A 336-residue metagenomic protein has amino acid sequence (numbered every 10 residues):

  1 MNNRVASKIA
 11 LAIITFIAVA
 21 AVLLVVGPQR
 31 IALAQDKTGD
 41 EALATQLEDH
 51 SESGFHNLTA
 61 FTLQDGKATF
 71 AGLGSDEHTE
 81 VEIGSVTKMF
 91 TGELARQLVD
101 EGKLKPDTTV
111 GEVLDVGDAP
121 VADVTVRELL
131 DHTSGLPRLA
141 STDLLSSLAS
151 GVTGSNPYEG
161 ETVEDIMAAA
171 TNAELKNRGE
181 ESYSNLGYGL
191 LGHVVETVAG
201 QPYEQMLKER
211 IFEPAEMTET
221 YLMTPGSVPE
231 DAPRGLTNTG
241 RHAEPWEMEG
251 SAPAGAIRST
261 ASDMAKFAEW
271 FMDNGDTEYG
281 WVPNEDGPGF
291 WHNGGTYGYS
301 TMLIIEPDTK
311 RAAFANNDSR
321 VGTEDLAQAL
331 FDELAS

Functional and structural regions predicted by a protein language model:
M1-A71, H78, E82, E196-T197 (+1 more regions): Catalytic loop of the DD-peptidase/beta-lactamase superfamily, centered on the K-T-G motif and neighboring
F55, K103-L104, V116, Q201 (+1 more regions): Helix N-cap/coil-helix junction residues
F70-T79, A170-N177: Glycine/charged-rich beta-loop-alpha catalytic/anionic-binding loops adjacent to active sites
V81-T108, L191-E196, M264, K310 (+1 more regions): Active-site SXXK
K105-P120: Short, glycine/proline-biased beta-turn/loop segments that scaffold the active-site neighborhood
V121-M302: Short, surface-exposed loop or secondary-structure junction motifs that flank catalytic or metal-binding residues
